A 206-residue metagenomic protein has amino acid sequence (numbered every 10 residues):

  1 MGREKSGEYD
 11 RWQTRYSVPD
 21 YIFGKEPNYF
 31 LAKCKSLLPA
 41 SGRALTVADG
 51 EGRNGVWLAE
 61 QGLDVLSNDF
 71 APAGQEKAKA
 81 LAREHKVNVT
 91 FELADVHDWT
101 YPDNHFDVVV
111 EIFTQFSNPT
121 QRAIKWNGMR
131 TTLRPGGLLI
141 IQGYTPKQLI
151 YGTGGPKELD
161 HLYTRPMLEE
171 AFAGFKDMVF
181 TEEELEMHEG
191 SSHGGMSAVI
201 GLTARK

Functional and structural regions predicted by a protein language model:
M1-P39, K147: Conserved class I S-adenosyl-L-methionine
S41-G50: Conserved class I S-adenosyl-L-methionine
A71-A73: Conserved SAM/SAH-binding beta-strand->alpha-helix loop
H85-H97: Conserved SAM-binding strand-loop segment of SAM-dependent methyltransferases
H97-V108: A short acidic, Gly/Pro-enriched loop at the edge of an enzyme's catalytic core that lines a small-molecule cofactor
F116-M129: A short, conserved alpha-helix within the catalytic core of class I
G136-Y144: Conserved beta-strand signature within the Rossmann-like core of class I S-adenosyl-L-methionine
D160-T181, I200: Short alpha-helix
